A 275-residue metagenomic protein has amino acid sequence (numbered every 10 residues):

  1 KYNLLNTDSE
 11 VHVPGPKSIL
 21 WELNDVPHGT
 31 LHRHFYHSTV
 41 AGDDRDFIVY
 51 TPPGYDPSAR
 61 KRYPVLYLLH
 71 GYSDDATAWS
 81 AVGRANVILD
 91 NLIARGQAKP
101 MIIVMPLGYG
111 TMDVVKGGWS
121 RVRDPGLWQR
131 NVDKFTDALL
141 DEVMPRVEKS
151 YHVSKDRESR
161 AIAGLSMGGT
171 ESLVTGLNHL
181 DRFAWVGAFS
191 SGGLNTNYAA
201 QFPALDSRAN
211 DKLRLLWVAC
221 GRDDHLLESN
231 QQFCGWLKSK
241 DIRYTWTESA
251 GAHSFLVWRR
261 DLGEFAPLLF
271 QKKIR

Functional and structural regions predicted by a protein language model:
K1-R275: Non-catalytic cap/lid and distal C-terminal segments of serine-dependent acyl enzymes
